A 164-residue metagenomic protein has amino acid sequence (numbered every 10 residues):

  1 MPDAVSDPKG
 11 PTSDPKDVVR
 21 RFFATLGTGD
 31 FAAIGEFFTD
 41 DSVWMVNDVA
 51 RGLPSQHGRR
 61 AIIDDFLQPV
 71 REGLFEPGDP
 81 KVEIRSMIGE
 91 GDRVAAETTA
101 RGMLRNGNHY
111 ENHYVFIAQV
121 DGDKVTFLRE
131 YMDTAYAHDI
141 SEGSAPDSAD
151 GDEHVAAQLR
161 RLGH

Functional and structural regions predicted by a protein language model:
P2-G10, R71-H164: A beta-strand edge to alpha-helix "cap/lid" segment located at domain peripheries
D7-D41: Short acidic-aromatic low-complexity motifs
P8-T12, R51-R59, G107: Alpha-helix initiation/capping motif
V19, F23-L26, F38, F66-V70 (+2 more regions): Hydrophobic alpha-helical core bundles mediating ligand binding, dimerization, or RNAP-core interactions
V19-F22, I34-G35, S42, G58 (+4 more regions): Hydrophobic pocket/interface hotspot
F37, I63-D64, Y110-V115: Residue-level detection of beta-strand scaffold positions
T39-G89: A solvent-exposed, acidic/Ser-Thr-rich amphipathic alpha-helical stretch
